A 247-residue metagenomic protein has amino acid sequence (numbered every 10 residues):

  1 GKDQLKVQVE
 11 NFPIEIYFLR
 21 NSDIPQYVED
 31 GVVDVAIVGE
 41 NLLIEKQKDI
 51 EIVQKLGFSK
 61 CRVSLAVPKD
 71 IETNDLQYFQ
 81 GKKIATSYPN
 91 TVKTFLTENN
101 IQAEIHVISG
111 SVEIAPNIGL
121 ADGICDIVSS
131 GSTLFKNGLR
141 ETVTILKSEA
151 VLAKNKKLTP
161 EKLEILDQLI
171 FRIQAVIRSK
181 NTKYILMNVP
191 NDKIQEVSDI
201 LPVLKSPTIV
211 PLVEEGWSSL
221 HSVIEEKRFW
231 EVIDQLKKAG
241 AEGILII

Functional and structural regions predicted by a protein language model:
G1-P13, F18, V38-E51, L56-R62 (+1 more regions): Small-molecule-sensing regulatory modules
P13-V32: Short, structured active-site "lid" loops
